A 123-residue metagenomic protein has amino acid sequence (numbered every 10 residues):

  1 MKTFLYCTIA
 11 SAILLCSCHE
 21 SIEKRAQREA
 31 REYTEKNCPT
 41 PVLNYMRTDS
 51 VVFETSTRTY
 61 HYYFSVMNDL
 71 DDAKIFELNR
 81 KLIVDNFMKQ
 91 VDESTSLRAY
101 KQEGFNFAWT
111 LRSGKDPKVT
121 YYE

Functional and structural regions predicted by a protein language model:
K2-I9: Sec-dependent signal peptide recognition, specifically the positively charged N-region followed immediately by
L15-S17: C-terminal motif of bacterial Sec signal peptides marking the signal peptidase cleavage site
H19-A26: Bacterial lipoprotein signal-peptidase II cleavage site
Q27-R47: Post-signal peptide N-terminal segment of mature Sec-exported envelope proteins
V42-N68: Short edge beta-strands and adjacent turn/loop segments
V66-L70, S113-K115: Beta-strand elements of well-folded, non-transmembrane domains
D72-R98: Short, non-transmembrane amphipathic alpha-helical segments
Q90-V119: A short amphipathic beta-strand at an alpha->beta junction
